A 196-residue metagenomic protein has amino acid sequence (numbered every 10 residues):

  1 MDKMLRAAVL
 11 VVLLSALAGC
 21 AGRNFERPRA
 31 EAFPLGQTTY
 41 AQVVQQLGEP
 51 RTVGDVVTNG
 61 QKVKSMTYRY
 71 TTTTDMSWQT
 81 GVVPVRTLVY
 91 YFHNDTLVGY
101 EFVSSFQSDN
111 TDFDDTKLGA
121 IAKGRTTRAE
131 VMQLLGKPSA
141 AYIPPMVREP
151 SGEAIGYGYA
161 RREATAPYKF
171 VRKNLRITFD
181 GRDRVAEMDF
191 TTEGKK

Functional and structural regions predicted by a protein language model:
M1-V9: Bacterial N-terminal signal peptides that target proteins for export
A16-G19: C-terminal motif of bacterial Sec signal peptides marking the signal peptidase cleavage site
A21-K196: Residues within mature, well-folded domains
